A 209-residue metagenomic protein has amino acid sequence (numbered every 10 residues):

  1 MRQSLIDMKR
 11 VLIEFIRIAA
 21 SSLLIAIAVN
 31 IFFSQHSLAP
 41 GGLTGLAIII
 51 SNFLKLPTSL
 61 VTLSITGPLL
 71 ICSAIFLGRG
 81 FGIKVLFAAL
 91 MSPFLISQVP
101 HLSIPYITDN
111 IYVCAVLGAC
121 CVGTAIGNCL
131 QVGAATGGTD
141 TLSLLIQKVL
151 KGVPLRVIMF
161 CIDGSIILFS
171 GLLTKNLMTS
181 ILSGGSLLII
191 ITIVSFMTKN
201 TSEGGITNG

Functional and structural regions predicted by a protein language model:
R2-G209: Core subunits and conserved enzymes of cellular information-processing and envelope-translocation systems across
